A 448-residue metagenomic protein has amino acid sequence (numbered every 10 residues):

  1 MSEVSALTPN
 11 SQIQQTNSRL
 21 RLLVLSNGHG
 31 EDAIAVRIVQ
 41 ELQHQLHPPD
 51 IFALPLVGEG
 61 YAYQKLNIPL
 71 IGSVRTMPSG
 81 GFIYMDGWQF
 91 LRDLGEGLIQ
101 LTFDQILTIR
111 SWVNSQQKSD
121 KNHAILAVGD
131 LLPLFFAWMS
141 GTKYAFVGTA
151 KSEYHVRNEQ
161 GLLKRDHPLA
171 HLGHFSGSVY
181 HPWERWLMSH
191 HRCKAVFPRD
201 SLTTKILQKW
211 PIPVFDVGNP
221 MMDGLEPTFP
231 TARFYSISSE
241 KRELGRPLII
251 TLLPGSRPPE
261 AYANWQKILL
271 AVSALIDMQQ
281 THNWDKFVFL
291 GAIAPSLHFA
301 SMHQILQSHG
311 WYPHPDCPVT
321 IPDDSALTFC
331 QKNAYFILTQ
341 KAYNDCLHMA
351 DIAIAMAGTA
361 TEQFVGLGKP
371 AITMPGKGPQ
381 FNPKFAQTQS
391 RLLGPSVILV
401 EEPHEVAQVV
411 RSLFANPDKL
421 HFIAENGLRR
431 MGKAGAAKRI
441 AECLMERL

Functional and structural regions predicted by a protein language model:
M1-L448: Nucleotide-activated sugar donor-binding and catalytic core shared by glycosyltransferases and related lipid-linked
